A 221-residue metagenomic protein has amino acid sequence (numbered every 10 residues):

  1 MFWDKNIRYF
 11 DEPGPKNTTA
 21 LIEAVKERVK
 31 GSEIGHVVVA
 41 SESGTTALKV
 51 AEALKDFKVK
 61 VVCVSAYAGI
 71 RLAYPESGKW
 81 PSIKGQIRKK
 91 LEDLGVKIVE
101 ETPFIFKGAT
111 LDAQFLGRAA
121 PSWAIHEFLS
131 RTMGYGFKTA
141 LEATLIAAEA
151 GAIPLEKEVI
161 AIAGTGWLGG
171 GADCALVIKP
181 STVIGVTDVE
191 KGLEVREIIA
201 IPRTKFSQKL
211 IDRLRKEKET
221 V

Functional and structural regions predicted by a protein language model:
M1-V221: Conserved mixed alpha/beta catalytic, RNA-binding, or beta-rich assembly cores of soluble enzyme, regulatory
